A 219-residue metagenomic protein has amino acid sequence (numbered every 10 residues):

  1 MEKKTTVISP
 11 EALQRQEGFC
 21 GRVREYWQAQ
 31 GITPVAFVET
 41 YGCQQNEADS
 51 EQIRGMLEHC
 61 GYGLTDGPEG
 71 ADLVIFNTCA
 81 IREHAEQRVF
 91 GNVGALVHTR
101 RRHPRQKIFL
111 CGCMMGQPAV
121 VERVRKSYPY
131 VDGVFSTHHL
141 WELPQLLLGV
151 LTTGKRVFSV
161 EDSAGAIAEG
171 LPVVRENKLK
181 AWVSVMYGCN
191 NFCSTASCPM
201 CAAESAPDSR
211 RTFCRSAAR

Functional and structural regions predicted by a protein language model:
M1-R219: Proteins enriched for Cys/Gly/acidic motifs involved in redox and nucleic-acid/cofactor modification
